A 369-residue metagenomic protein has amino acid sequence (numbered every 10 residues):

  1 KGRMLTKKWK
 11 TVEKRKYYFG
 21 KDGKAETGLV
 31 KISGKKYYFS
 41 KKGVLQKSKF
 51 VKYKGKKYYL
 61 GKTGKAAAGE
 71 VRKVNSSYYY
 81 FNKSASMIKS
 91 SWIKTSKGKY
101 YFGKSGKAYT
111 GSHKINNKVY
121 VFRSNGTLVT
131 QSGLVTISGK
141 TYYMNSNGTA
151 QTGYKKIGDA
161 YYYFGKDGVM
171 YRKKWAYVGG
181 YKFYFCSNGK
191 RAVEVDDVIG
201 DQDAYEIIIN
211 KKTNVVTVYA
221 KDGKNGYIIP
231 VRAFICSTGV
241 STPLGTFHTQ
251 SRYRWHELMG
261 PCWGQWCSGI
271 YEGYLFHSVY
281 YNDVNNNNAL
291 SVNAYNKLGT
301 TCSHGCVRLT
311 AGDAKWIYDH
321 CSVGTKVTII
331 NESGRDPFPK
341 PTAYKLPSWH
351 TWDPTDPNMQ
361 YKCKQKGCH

Functional and structural regions predicted by a protein language model:
K1, N214-V218, I329: Short polybasic amphipathic segments
K1-D203: Extracellular adhesion/carbohydrate-binding repeat motifs centered on closely spaced tryptophans
L5-T11, L60, K224-G239, F276 (+1 more regions): Short amphipathic beta-strand/extended segments with alternating polar/hydrophobic composition
K36, Y161, T213-V215, G273-L275: Structural motif
K73, Y177, I199-D201, I209-K211 (+6 more regions): Extracellular/periplasmic catalytic domains that process cell-envelope and extracellular macromolecules
Y80, Y184, E206-I208, T217 (+3 more regions): Soluble periplasmic/extracytoplasmic beta-strand elements of cell-envelope proteins
A192-Y253, Q265-W266, P347-D353, N358-H369: Cell wall/extracellular polymer interaction/catalysis modules
Y253-H369: Exported/periplasmic cell-wall-interacting domains
